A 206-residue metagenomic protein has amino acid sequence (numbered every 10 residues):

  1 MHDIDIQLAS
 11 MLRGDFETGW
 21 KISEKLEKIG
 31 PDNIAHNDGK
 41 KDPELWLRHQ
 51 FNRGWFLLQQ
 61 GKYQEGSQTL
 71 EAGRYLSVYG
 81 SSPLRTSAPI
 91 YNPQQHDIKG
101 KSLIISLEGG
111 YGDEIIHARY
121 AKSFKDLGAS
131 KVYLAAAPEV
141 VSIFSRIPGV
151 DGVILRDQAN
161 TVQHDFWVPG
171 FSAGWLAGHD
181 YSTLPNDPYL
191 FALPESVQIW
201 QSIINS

Functional and structural regions predicted by a protein language model:
M1-S206: Catalytic machinery of carbohydrate-active enzymes, primarily nucleotide-sugar-dependent glycosyltransferases
